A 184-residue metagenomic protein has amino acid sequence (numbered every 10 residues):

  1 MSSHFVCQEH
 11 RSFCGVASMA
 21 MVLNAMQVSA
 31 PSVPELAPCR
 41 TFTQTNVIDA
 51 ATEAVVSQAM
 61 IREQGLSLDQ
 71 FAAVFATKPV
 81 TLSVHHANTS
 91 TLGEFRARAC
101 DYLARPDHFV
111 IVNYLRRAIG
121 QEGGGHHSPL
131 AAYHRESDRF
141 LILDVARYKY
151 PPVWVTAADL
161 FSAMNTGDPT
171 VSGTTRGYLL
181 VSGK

Functional and structural regions predicted by a protein language model:
M1-G65: Active-site-adjacent structural segments surrounding the nucleophilic cysteine of cysteine proteases and isopeptidases
T45-H127, A131-G177, G183: Conserved active-site-adjacent core of cysteine acyl-enzyme catalytic domains
